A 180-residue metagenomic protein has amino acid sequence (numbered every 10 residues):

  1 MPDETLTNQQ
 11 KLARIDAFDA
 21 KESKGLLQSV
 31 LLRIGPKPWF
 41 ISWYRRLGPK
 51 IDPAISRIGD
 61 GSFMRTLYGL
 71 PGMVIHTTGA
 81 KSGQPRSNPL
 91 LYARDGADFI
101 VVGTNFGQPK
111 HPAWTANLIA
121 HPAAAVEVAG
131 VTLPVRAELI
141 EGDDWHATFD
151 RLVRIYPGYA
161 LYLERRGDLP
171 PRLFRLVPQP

Functional and structural regions predicted by a protein language model:
E4-T5, Q10-Q28, N105-Y159, R165-L169 (+1 more regions): Short, structured beta-strand-loop surface elements
A17-I51: Membrane-proximal basic amphipathic "stem/tether" segments
F40-G79, P85: Short, conserved active-site entrance elements at the starts or edges of catalytic domains
G61, F174-L176: Basic, alpha-helical terminal appendages of large translation-related enzymes
L70-F106: Short beta-strand segments
M73, P170-F174: Short beta-strand micro-motifs in enzyme catalytic cores
R94-D95, L176-Q179: Active-site beta-strand termini and strand-to-loop segments that position acidic
